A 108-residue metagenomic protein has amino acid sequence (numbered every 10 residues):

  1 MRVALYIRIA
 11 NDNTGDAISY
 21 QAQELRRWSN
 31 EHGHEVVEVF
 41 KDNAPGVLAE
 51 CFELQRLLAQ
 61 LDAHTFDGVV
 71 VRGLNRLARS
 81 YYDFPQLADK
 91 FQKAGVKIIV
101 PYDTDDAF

Functional and structural regions predicted by a protein language model:
M1-F108: Short, structured surface patches at the beginning of a domain
